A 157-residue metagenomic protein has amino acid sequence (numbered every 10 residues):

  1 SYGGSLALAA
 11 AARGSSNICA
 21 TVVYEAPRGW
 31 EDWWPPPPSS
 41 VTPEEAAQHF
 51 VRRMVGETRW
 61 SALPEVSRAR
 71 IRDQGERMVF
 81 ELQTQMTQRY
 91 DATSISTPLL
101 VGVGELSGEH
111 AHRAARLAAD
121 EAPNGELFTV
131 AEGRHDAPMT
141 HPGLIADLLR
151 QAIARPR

Functional and structural regions predicted by a protein language model:
S1-Y2: Catalytic nucleophile serine of serine hydrolases, specifically the conserved "nucleophile elbow" pentapeptide
S5-E44: Flexible "cap/lid" loop of the alpha/beta hydrolase fold
L6-A10, A114-L117, L144: A short acidic, amphipathic alpha-helical/loop segment
A9-S16, D120, D147, Q151: Short, well-ordered alpha-helices that flank and scaffold nucleotide-derived cofactor binding pockets
P36-S39, A47-W60, E81-Q83, G102: Helix-loop "lid/cap" segments that line or gate small-molecule binding pockets
S67-E121, E126-E132, A137-P138: Conserved serine/cysteine hydrolase catalytic core
P138-I153: Post-His helix in hydrolase/transferase enzymes
